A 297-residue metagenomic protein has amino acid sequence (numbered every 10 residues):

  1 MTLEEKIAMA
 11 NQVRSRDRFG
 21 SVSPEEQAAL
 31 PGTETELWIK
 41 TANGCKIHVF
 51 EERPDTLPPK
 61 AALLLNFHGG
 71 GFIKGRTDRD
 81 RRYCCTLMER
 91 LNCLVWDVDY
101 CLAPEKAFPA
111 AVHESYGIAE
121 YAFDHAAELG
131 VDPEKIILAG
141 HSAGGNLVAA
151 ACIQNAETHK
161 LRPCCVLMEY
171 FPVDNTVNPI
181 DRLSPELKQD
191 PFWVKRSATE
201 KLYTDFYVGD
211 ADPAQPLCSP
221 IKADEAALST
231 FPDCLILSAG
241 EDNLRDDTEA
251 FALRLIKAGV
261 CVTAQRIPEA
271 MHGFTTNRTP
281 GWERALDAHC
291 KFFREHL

Functional and structural regions predicted by a protein language model:
M1-N11: Generic N-terminal low-complexity/basic-hydrophobic segments
I7, S21-A29, T33-L297: Alpha/beta-hydrolase superfamily serine-hydrolase fold, recognizing
